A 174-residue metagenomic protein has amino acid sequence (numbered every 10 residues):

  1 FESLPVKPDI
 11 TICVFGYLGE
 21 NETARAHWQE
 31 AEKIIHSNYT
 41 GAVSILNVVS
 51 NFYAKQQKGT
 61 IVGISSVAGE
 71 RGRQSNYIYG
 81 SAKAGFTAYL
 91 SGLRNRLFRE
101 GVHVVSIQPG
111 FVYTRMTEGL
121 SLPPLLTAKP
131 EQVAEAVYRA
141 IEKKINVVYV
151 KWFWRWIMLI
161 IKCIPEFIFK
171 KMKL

Functional and structural regions predicted by a protein language model:
I10, G16-E32, S75: Conserved mid-core segment of classical short-chain dehydrogenase/reductases
L46, A82: Active-site helix of classical SDR
S66: Residue(s) in the substrate-gating loop at a strand-loop-helix junction that position the organic substrate next
R71, G92-H103: Active-site-adjacent segment of SDR/Rossmann-fold oxidoreductases
G72-G80, G92, L120: Active-site loop-to-helix junction immediately N-terminal to the catalytic Tyr of the SDR YXXXK motif in Rossmann-fold
S106, L122-I157: C-terminal helical subdomain
P109-G119: Short, flexible catalytic-loop segment of classical short-chain dehydrogenase/reductase
